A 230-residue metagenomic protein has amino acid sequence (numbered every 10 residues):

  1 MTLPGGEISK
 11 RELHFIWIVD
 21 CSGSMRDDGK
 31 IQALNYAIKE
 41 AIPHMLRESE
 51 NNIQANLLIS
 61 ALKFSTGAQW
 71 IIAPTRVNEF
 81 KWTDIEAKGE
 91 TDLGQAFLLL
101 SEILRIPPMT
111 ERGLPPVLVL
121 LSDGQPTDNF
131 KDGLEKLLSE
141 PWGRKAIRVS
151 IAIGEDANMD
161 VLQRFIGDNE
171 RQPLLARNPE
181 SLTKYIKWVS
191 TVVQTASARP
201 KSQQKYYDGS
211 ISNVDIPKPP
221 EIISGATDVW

Functional and structural regions predicted by a protein language model:
M1-I16, C21-Q32, R105-R112: Acidic, polar low-complexity linker/tail segments
L13, G23-N56: …and closely analogous acidic/polar surface helices at protein-protein or active-site interfaces in A-domain-like
I18-S22, L34, A61, L100 (+1 more regions): DG-centered beta-turn motif at the end of beta-strands
S49-E50, L138-A146: Arginine/glycine-rich "motif VI" loop of SF2 helicases in the C-terminal RecA-like domain
Q54-D84, M159-G167: Short beta-strand-loop
Q69, E79-P115, T127-N129, V149-V161 (+1 more regions): Von Willebrand factor
E135, G154, P179, S197 (+1 more regions): Extended acidic, low-complexity intrinsically disordered regions
E155-Q204, D208: Von Willebrand factor A/integrin I-like adhesion domains
